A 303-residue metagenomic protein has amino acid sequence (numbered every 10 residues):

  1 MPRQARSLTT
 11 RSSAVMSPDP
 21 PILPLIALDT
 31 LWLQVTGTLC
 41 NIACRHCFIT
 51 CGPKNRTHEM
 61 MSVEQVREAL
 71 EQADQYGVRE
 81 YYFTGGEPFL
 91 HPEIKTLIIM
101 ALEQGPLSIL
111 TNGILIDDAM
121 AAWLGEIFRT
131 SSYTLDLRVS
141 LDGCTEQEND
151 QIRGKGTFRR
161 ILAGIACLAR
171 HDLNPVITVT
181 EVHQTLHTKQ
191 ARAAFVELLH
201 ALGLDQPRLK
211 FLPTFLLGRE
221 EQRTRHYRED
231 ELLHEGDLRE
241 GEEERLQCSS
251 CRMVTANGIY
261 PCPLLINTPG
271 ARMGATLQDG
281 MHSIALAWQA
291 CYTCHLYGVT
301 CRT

Functional and structural regions predicted by a protein language model:
P2-L33: N-terminal [4Fe-4S]-dependent radical SAM core
P24-E64: Canonical Radical SAM [4Fe-4S] cluster-binding loop centered on the CxxxCxxC motif and its immediate flanking residues
V35-T36, T84-G86, T111-N112: A secondary-structure boundary/capping signal
K54-E68, P88-R129, L137, L141-Q147 (+2 more regions): Canonical radical SAM enzyme core domain
E68-G85: Short Fe-S-cluster ligation motifs
Y76-Y81, S108, S131-R138, R159-Y227: Conserved C-terminal portion of the radical SAM core fold that forms the substrate/S-adenosylmethionine-binding
L216-T303: Accessory C-terminal segments flanking Radical SAM cores
